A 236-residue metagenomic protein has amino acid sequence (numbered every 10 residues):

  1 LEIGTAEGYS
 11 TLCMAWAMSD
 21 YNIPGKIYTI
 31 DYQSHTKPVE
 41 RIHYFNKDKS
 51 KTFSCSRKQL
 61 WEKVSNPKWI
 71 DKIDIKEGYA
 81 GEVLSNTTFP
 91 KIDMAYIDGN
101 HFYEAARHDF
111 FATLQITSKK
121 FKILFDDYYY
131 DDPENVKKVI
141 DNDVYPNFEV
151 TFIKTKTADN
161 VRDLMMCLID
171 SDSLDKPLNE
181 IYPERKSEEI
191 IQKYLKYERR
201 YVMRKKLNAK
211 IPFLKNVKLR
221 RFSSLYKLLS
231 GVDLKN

Functional and structural regions predicted by a protein language model:
L1-N236: S-adenosylmethionine/decaboxylated-SAM
